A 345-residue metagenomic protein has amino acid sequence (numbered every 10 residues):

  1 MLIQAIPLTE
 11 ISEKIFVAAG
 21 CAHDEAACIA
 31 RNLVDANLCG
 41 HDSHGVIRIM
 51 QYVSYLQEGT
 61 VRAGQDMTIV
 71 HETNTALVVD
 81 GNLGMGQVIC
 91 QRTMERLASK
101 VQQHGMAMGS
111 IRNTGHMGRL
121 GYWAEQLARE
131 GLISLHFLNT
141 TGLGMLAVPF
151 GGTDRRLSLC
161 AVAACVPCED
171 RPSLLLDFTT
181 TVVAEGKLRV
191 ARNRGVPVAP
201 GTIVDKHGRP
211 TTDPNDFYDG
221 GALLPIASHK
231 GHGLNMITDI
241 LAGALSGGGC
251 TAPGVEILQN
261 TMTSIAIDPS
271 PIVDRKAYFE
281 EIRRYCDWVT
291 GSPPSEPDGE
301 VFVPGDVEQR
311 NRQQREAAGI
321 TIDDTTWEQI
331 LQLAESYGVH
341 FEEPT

Functional and structural regions predicted by a protein language model:
M1-Q4, C21-I47, V61-E72, E256-Q259: N-terminal glycine-rich anion-binding loops that anchor highly charged ligand groups
L2-I11, A18, T251-T345: Catalytic-core signal marking the mid-to-C-terminal active-site face
V46-V101: Active-site cofactor/substrate anionic-group-binding motifs, chiefly glycine- and Lys/Arg-rich phosphate-binding loops
L77-E169: A generic, well-ordered mixed alpha/beta core segment in the N-terminal half of proteins
G144-N215: Phosphate/diphosphate-binding glycine-rich loops and adjacent basic-rich segments that engage nucleotide
L157, A164, T179, G233-L245 (+2 more regions): N-terminal nucleophile
G186, N193-A252: Secondary-shell segments that build the walls of catalytic and ion/ligand-binding clefts
